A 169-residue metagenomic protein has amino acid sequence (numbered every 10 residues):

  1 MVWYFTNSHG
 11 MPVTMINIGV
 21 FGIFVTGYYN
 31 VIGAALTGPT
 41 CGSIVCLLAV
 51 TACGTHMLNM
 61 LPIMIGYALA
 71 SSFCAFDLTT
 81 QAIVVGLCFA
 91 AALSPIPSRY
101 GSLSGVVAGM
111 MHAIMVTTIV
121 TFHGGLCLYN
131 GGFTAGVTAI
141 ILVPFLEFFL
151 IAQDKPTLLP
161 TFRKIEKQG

Functional and structural regions predicted by a protein language model:
M1-D154, G169: Pore-lining transmembrane helices
K155-T161: Charge-biased, low-complexity intrinsically disordered regions
T161-G169: Short, intrinsically disordered terminal tails adjacent to the first/last structured region
